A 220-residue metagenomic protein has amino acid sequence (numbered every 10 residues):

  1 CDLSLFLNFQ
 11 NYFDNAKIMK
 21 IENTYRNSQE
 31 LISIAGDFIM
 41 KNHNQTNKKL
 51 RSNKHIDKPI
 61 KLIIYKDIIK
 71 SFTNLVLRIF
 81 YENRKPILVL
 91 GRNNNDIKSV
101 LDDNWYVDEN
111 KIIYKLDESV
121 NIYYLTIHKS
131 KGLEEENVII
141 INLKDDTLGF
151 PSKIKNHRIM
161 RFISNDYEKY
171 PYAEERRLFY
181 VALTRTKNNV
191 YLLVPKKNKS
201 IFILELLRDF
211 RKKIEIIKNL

Functional and structural regions predicted by a protein language model:
C1-K58: Conserved RecA-like helicase ATPase core segment that couples NTP binding/hydrolysis to strand translocation
C1-L3, T24-Q29, N94-D96, K129-K131 (+3 more regions): Conserved nucleotide-binding/hydrolysis micro-motifs of P-loop NTPases
Q10-D14, Y81, V181-K187: Arginine/glycine-rich "motif VI" loop of SF2 helicases in the C-terminal RecA-like domain
I18-K20, L62, Y124, I216: Conserved beta-strand scaffold positions in the cores of enzyme catalytic domains, especially in NTP/NDP-utilizing
N27-S33, M40-K48, I97-V100, L133-E135 (+2 more regions): Switch/connector loops and helix/strand junctions flanking conserved nucleotide-binding motifs in nucleotide-processing
K66-E135, N142: Conserved helicase/translocase motor-coupling segment
N121, S130-K196, E205: Conserved helicase C-terminal RecA-like lobe
L192-L220: C-terminal/domain-terminus segments
